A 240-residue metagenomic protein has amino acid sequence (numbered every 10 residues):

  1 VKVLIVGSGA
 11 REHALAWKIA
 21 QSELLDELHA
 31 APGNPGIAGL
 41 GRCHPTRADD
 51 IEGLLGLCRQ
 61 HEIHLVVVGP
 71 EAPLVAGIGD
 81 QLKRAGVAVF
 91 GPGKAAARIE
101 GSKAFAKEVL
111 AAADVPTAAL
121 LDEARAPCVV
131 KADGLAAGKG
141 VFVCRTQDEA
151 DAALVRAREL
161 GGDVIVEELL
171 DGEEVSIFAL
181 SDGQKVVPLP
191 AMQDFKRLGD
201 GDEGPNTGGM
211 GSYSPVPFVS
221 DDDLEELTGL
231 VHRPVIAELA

Functional and structural regions predicted by a protein language model:
V1-P92: ATP-binding N-terminal substructure of ATP-dependent carboxylate-amine bond-forming enzymes
A38-L40, L55-G56, R98-A104, G199-G201: Short, charged, surface-exposed secondary-structure boundary motifs
C43-D50, A119-D122, C144: Short acidic-hydrophobic, aromatic-tinged amphipathic segments that line or gate anion-handling sites
R59-I63, A124, L160: Glycine-rich phosphate-binding loop signature in dinucleotide/nucleotide-binding domains
A88-V141: A conserved helix-loop-beta module that forms one wall/lid of the active-site cleft in ATP-utilizing catalytic domains
G140, C144-A240: Internal nucleotide-binding/catalytic subdomain
